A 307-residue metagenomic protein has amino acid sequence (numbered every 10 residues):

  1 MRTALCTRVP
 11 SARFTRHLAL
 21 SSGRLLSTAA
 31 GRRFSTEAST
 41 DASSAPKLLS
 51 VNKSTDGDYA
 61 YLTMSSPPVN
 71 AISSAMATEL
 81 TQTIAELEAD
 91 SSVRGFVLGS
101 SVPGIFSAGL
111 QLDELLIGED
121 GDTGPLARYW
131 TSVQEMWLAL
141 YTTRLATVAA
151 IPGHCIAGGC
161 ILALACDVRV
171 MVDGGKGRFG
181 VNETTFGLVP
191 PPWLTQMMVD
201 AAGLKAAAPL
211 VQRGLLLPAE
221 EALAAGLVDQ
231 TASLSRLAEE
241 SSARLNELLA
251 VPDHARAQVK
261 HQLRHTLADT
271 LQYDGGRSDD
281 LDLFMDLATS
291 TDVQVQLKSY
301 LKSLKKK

Functional and structural regions predicted by a protein language model:
R2-G99, L138: Conserved CoA-thioester-binding segment of acyl-CoA-metabolizing enzymes
R2-R8, F14, S22-L25, T36-E37 (+3 more regions): Intrinsically disordered, low-complexity segments enriched in small/flexible residues
S92, S100-L138: Glycine- (often His-adjacent) and acidic-residue-rich active-site loop that binds/positions the CoA thioester
M136, A150, I156-V211, E240-R244: CoA-thioester-processing core
A157, G214-E221: Acidic, divalent-metal-coordinating active-site segment for phosphoryl/phosphodiester hydrolysis, typified by short
V170-G177, V228-G275, S303-K305: C-terminal long alpha-helix characteristic of the crotonase
